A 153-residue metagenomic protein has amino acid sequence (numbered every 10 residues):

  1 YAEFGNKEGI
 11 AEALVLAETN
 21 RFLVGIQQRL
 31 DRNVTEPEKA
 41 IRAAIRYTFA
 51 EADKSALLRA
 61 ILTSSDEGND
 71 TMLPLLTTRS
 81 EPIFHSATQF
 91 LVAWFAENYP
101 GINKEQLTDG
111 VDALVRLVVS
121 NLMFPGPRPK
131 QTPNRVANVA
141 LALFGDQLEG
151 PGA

Functional and structural regions predicted by a protein language model:
Y1-A11: HTH DNA-binding helix-turn interface
G9, A13, A17, G25-A56 (+1 more regions): Hydrophobic alpha-helical connector segments
N20-V24, A60, N69-D112: Amphipathic alpha-helical packing segments from all-alpha helical-bundle domains
R29-N33, L62-S65, N121-P125: Secondary-structure edge/capping motif, primarily at the C-terminal ends of alpha-helices and the immediately following
P37, L107-V115, T132-V136: Short amphipathic alpha-helix in the helical subdomain of ABC transporter nucleotide-binding domains
A44, A87, R135-V136: Hydrophobic alpha-helical membrane-association signature
A50-K54, A93, E97, D112-Q131 (+1 more regions): Amphipathic C-terminal alpha-helical segment
L57-T63, D70, P74, K130-Q131 (+1 more regions): Short, hydrophobic secondary-structure boundary micro-motifs
